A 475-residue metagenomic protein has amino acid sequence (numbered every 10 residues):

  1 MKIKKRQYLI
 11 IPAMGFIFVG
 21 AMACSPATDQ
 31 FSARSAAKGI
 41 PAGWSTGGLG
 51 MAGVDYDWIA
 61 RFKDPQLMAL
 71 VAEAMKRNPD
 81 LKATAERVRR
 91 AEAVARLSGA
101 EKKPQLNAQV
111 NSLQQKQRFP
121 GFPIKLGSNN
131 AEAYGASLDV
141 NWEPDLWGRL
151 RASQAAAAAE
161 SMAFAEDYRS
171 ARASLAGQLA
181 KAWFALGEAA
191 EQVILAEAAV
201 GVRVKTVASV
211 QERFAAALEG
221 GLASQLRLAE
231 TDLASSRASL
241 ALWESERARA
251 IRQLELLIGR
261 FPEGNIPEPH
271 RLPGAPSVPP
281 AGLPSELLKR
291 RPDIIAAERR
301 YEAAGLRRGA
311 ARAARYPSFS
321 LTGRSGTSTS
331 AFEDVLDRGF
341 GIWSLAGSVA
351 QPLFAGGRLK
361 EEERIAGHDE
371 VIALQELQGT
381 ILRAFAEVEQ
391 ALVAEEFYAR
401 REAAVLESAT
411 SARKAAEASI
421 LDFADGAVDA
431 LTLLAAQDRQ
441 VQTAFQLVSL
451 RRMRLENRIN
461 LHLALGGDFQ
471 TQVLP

Functional and structural regions predicted by a protein language model:
M1-K76, Y134, A158, A241-K289 (+3 more regions): Terminal intrinsically disordered/low-complexity segments used for targeting and assembly
F18-A23, V202, V349-A350: Hydrophobic membrane-targeting signal helices
D57, P65, L70, E101-S170 (+3 more regions): Small/polar-residue-enriched beta-strand and adjacent coil segments characteristic of outer-membrane beta-barrel
A83-S98, A171, L175-A198, V202-V207 (+8 more regions): Amphipathic alpha-helical coiled-coil segments
A217-E219, G426: Glycine-focused motif/segment detector
G221-Q225: Alpha-solenoid helical repeat architecture
